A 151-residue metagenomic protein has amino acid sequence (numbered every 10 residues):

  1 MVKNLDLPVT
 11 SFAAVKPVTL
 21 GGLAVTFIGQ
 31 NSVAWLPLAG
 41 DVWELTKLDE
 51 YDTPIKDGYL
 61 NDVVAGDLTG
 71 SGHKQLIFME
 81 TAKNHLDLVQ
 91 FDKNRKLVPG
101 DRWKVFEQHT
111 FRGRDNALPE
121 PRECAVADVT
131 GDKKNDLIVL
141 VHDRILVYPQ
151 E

Functional and structural regions predicted by a protein language model:
M1-E151: Beta-propeller-forming repeat regions
